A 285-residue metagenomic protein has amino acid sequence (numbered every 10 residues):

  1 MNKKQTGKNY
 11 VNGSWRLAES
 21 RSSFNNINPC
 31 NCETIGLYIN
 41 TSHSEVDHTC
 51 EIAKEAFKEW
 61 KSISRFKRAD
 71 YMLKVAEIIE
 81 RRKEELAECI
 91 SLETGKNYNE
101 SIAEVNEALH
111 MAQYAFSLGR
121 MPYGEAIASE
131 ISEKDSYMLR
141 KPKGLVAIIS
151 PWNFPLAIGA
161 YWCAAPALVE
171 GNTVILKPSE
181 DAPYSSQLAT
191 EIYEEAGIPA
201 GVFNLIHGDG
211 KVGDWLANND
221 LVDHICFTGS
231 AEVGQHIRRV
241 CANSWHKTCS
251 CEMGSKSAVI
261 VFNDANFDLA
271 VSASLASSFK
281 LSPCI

Functional and structural regions predicted by a protein language model:
M1-L37, D70, K74, G124-S150 (+1 more regions): Terminal low-complexity tails and localization/encapsulation signals of metabolic enzymes
C32, R68, I90, A112 (+4 more regions): Residue-level signal for inorganic ion chemistry
E33-Y123, E133: Glycine-rich loop-to-alpha-helix module at the N-terminal edge of alpha/beta enzyme cores
E125-A200, D268: Conserved small-residue-rich beta-alpha loop and adjacent elements that most often cradle the phosphate/pyrophosphate
D135-S136, L205-D223: A structured beta-alpha segment of the ubiquitous adenosine-cofactor-binding alpha/beta core
A165, D223-T228: Periplasmic-binding protein-like
D209-K211, F227-H236: Adenylate-forming
E232-I285: ALDH superfamily catalytic-core signature
